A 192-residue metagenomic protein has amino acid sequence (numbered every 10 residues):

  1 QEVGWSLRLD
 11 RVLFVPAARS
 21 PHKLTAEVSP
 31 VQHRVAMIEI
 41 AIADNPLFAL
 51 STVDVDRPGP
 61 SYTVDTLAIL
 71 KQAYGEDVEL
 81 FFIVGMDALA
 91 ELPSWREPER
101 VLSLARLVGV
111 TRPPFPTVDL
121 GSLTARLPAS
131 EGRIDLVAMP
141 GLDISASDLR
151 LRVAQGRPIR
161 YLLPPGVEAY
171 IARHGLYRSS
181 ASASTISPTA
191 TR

Functional and structural regions predicted by a protein language model:
Q1-R192: Nucleotidyltransferase catalytic core that binds NTPs
